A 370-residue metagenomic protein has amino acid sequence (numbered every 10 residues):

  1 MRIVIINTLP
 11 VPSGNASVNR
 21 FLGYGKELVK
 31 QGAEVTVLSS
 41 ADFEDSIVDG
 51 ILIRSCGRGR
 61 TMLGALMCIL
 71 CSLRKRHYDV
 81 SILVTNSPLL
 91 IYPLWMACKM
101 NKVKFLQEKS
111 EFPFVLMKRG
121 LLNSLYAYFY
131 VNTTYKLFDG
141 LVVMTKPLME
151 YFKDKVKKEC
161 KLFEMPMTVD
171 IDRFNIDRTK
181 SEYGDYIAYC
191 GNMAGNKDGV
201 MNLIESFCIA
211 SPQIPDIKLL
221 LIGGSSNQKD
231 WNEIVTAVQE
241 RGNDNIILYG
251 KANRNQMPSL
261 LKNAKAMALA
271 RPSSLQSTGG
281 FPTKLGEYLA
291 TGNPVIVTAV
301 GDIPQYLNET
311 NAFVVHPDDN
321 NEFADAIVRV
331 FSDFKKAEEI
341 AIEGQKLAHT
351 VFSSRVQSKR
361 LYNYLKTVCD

Functional and structural regions predicted by a protein language model:
V4-I6, V142, K180-C208, L219-L220: Conserved donor-binding/catalytic core segment of Leloir-type glycosyltransferases
G14-N15, A194-M201, N255-S259, M267-G286 (+1 more regions): Nucleotide-sugar-dependent
K26, L70-L73, I91-Y92, M96-M100 (+3 more regions): Membrane-proximal helix-turn-helix segments that form the acceptor-binding/catalytic region of lipid-linked
S40-F43, C190, K218-E233, G250: Glycosyltransferase donor-sugar binding loop
P147, T168: Carbohydrate-associated surface elements
G223, N232-S259: Nucleotide-activated donor-binding/catalytic signature segment of Leloir-type glycosyltransferases, i.e., the conserved
E309-N321, R329-K335: Conserved acidic donor-binding segment of nucleotide-sugar-dependent glycosyltransferases
R329, K336-V351, N363: A short, well-ordered alpha-helix in the C-terminal region of glycosyltransferases
